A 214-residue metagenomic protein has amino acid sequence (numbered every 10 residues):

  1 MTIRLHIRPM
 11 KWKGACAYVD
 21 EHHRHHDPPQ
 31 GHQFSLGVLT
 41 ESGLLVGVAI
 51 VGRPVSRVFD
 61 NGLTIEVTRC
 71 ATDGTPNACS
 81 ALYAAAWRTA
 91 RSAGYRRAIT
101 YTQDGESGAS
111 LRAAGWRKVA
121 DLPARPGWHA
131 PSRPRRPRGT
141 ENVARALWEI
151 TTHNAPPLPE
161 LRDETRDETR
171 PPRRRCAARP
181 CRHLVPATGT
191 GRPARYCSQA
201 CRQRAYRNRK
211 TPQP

Functional and structural regions predicted by a protein language model:
M1-Q30: Short amphipathic alpha-helix that is part of the acyltransferase structural core
R4, T64, R145, R173 (+1 more regions): A residue-level signal for beta-strand positions that form part of recognition/binding surfaces within mature
H6-P9, Q33, T40, G52-T140: Acyl-donor binding region in acyl/amide transferases
V19, H32-A49: Conserved beta-hairpin
V119, I150-N154, C201-N208: Short Cys/His-centered divalent metal-binding micro-motifs
E141-L147: Class I (Rossmann-like) S-adenosyl-L-methionine-dependent methyltransferase catalytic domain, capturing the SAM-binding
T151-R170: A broadly conserved sequence feature marking short terminus-proximal activation segments in nucleic acid-centric
E164-P214: BZIP DNA-binding basic region
